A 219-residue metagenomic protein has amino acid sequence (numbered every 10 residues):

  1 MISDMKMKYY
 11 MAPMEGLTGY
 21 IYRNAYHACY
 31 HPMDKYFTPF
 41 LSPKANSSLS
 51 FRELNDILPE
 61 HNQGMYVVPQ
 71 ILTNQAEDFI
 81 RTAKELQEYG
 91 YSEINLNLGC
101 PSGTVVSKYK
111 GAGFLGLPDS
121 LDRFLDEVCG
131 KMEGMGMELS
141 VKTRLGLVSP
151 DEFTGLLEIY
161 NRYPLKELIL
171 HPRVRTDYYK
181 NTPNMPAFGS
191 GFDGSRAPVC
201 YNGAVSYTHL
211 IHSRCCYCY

Functional and structural regions predicted by a protein language model:
Y9-A12, Y36-T38, V67-I71, I94 (+3 more regions): Hydrophobic faces of well-ordered beta-strands that scaffold small-molecule active sites in alpha/beta enzyme cores
M14-E85: Glycine-rich, positively charged N-terminal anion/phosphate-binding segment
H27-A28, Q87, N161, S213-R214: Non-catalytic positions within long, well-ordered alpha-helices that form the structural scaffold/packing of enzyme
L41-A45, T73-A76, G99-A112, P172-D177: Conserved radical SAM core fold
S47-S48, G103-D126, D177-G189: Active-site-adjacent beta->alpha loops and helix N-cap segments on the catalytic face of soluble alpha/beta enzymes
K84-E93, F124-D177, M185-G194: Alpha/beta enzyme core
N97-C100, R173, C200-V205, Y219: Glycine-rich beta-strand-to-loop/alpha-helix junction loops that act as flexible
T208-H212: Conserved small/polar residues in nucleotide/adenosyl-binding loops
